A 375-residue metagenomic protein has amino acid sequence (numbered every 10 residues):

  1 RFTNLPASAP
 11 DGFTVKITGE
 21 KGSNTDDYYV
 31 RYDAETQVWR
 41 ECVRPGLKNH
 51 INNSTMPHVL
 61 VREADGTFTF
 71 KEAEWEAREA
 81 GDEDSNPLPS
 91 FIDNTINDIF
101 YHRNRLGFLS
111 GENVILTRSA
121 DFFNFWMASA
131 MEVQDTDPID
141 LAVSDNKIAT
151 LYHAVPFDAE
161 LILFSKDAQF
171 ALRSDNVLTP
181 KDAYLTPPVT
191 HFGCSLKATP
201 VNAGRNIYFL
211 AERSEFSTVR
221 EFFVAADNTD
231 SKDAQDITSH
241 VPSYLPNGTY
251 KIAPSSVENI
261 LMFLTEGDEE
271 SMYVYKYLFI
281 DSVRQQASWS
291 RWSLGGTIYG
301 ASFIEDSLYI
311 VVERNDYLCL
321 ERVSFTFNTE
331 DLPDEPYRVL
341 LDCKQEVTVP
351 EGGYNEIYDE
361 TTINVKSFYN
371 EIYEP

Functional and structural regions predicted by a protein language model:
R1-I92: Long, charge-dense tracts
E63-G81, L109-D135, L172-V177: Beta-propeller domains
K71-N94, A130-K147, Y244-L245: A short helix->beta-strand "capping" segment at the edge of beta-propeller domains
D84-P89, P138-V143, L185-V189, I237-P242 (+1 more regions): A short beta-strand motif characteristic of beta-propeller blades
P89-H102, V143-D158, L196-L210, P242-I260 (+1 more regions): Structural signature of eukaryotic scaffold interfaces centered on beta-propeller domains
H102-R103, S110-G111, F157-D158, S165-D167 (+6 more regions): Short loop/turn segments that connect beta-strands within the blades of beta-propeller domains, predominantly WD40
D175-S214: Catalytic or ion-translocation cores adjacent to nucleophile or general acid/base/metal-coordination motifs in diverse
S217-P375: Beta-sheet repeat architectures centered on beta-propellers
